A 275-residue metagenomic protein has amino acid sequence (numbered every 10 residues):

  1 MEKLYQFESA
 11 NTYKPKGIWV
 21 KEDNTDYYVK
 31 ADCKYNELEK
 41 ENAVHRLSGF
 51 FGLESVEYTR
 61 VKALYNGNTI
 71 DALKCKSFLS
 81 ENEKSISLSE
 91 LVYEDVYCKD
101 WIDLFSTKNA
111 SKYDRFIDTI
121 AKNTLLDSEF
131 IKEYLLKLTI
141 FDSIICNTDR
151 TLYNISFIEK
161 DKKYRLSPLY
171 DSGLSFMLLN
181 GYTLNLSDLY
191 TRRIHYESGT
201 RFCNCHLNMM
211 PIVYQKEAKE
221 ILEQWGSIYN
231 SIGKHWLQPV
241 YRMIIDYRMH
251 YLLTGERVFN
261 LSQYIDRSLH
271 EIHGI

Functional and structural regions predicted by a protein language model:
M1-W101: Conserved ATP-binding subdomain of kinase catalytic cores across diverse folds
D32-K34, G49, K162-I275: C-terminal catalytic region of ATP-dependent kinase domains
Y35-N42, F130-L135, I275: Short, conserved micro-motifs enriched in small and acidic residues
K40, D71, N109-K112, Y214 (+2 more regions): Alpha-helical structural motif
V44-G52, I120, D142, L269-I272: Hydrophobic, Leu/Ile/Phe/Ala-enriched alpha-helical segments that form helix-helix packing faces
K76-T139: ATP-dependent phospho-/nucleotidyl transfer catalytic cores
K112-G181: Conserved kinase catalytic-core segment
